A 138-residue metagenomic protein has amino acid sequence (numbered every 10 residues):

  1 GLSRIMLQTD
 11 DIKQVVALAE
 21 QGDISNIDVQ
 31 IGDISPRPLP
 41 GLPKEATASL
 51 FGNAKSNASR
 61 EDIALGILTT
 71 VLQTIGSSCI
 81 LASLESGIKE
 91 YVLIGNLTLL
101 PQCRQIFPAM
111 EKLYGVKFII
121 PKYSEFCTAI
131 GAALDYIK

Functional and structural regions predicted by a protein language model:
G1-L7, F118-K138: Glycine-rich phosphate-binding/hydrolytic loop that grips phosphoryl groups
G1-Q30, L39: Glycine-rich phosphate-binding loop plus the immediately following alpha-helix
I5-T9, L18-G22, A54, T70 (+5 more regions): Change "in soluble alpha/beta enzymes" to "in soluble alpha/beta proteins
P40-E90, E125: Adenine-nucleotide phosphate-binding core of ATP-dependent small-molecule kinases
E45-K55, P101-Y114: Acidic-glycine-rich active-site phosphate/pyrophosphate-binding loop
A58-D62, M110-I119: Glycine/charged-rich beta-loop-alpha catalytic/anionic-binding loops adjacent to active sites
A64, L68, N96, F118-P121: Glycine- and other small-residue-rich loops at beta-strand/loop junctions that grip anionic moieties
L81-L84, I88-M110, S124-E125: Glycine-rich phosphate-binding loops at beta-strand->alpha-helix junctions
